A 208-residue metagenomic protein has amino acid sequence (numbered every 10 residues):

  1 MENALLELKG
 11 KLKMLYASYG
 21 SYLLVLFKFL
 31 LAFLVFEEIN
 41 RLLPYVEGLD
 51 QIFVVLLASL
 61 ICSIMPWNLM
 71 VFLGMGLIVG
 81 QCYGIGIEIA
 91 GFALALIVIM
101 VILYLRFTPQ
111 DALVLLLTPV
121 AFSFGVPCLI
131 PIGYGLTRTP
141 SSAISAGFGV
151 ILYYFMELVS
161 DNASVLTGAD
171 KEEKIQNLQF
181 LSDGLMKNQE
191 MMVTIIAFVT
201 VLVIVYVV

Functional and structural regions predicted by a protein language model:
M1-S18: Short, Lys/Arg-rich, polar N-terminal cytosolic tail immediately upstream of the first transmembrane signal-anchor
K11-M14, S21-L24, S145: Terminal, non-globular segments
K13, I99-F107, I204-V208: C-terminal ends of transmembrane helices
S21-M75, Q81-C82: Hydrophobic transmembrane alpha-helices
A32, F36, V114, V126-I130 (+2 more regions): Alpha-helical transmembrane segments of polytopic integral membrane proteins, especially the permease/helical cores
E38, L43-F53, Q81-A95, K187-I196: Structural signature of hydrophobic alpha-helical transmembrane segments
L60, L73-V150: Membrane-interface helix-loop-helix junctions at boundaries between adjacent transmembrane segments
P131-V208: Generic multipass alpha-helical transmembrane bundles of integral membrane proteins
